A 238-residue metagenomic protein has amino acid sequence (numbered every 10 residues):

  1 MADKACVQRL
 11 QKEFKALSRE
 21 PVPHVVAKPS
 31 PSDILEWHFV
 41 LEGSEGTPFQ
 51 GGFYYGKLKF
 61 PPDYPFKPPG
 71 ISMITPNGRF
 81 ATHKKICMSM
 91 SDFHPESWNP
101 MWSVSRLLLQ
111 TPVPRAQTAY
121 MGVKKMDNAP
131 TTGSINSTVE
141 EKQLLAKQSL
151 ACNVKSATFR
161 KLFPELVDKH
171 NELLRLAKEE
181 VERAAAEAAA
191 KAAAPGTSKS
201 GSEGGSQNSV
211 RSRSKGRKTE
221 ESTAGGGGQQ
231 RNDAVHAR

Functional and structural regions predicted by a protein language model:
M1-I86, P95-N99: Strand-helix-loop interaction patch of compact alpha/beta domains
R9, E36, S103-Q110, T158: Acidic, Ser/Thr-rich intrinsically disordered and amphipathic helical segments
E13-L17, K57-K59, L107-Q110, P114 (+1 more regions): Alpha-helical recognition domains of nuclear gene-regulatory proteins
P31, L35, D92, L109 (+2 more regions): Short, surface-exposed, charged/polar-biased interaction segments
P65-G133: Histidine-centered catalytic/metal-coordination loop motif
A116-R238: Charge-rich (especially acidic), low-complexity segments
